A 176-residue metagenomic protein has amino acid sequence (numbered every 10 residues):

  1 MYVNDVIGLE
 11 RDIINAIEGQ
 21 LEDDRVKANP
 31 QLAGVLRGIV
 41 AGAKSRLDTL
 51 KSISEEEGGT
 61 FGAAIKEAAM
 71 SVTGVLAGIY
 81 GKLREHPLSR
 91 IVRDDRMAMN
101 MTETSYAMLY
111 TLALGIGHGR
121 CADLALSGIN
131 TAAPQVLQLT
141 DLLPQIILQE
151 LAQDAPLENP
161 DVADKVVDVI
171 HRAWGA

Functional and structural regions predicted by a protein language model:
M1-V6, A28-T49, L88-R96, G119-A133: Alpha-helical scaffold segments that form or flank carboxylate-/histidine-based iron centers
Y2-Q20, S71-C121: Acidic/histidine-rich alpha-helical segments that form the ligand environment of transition-metal centers
I14, L21, K44-S54, L76-Y80 (+3 more regions): A structural signal for well-ordered alpha-helices, especially hydrophobic packing surfaces of coiled-coils
Q20-Q31, E55, Y110-L126, Q145-Q153: Inter-helical turn/loop segments and adjacent helix faces that build the functional surface of alpha-helical bundle
N29-M70, L139-L142: Conserved alpha-helical segments that form or flank metal/cofactor-binding pockets of metalloenzymes
S52-R93, A155-V166: Carboxylate-rich helix-loop segments that flank metal/cofactor sites and access channels in metalloenzymes
A125-A176: Hydrophobic secondary-structure block in the mid-to-C-terminal portion of proteins
